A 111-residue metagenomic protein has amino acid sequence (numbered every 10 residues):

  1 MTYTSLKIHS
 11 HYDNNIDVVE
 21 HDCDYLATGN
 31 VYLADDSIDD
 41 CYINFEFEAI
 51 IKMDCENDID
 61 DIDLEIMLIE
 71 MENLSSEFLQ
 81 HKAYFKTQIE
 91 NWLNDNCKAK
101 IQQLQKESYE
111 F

Functional and structural regions predicted by a protein language model:
L6-I8, C97: Short glycine-aromatic motifs
I8-M53: Amphipathic, interaction-prone secondary-structure segments
E46-F111: Acidic, low-complexity intrinsically disordered segments
